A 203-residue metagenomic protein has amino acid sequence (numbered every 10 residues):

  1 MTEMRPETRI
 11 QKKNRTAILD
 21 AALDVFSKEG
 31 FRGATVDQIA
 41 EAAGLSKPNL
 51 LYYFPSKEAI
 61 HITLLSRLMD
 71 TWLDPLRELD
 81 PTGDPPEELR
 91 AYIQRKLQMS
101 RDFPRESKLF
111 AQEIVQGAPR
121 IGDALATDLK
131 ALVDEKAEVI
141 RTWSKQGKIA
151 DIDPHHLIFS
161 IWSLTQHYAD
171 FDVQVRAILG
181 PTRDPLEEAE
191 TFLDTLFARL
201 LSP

Functional and structural regions predicted by a protein language model:
M1-E3, Q98, D102, K130 (+2 more regions): C-terminal peripheral helix-coil segments that are non-catalytic and often amphipathic
M1-K13: N-terminal intrinsically disordered/low-complexity leader segments
T2, I62-A91, V133-R141: Amphipathic alpha-helical linker/stalk segments
A17, A21, V25-A59, T63: Helix-turn-helix
F31-R32, P119, I149: Conserved hydrophobic residue
R77-E106, Q146, P154-I161, E190: Hydrophobic alpha-helical connector segments
I93-K96, F110-E113, I161, T165 (+1 more regions): Short alpha-helical scaffolding segments that buttress acidic/His motifs in well-ordered protein cores
R101-D123, F171-L179: Amphipathic alpha-helical segments used for helix-helix packing
